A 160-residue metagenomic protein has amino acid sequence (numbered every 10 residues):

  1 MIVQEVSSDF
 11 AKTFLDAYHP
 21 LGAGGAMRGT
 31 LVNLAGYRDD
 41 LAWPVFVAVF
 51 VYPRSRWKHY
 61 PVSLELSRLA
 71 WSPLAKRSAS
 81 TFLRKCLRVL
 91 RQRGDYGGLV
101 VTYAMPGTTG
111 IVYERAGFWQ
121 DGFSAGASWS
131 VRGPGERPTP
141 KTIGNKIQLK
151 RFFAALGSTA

Functional and structural regions predicted by a protein language model:
M1, A155-A160: Short intrinsically disordered terminal tails
M1-A26: Short amphipathic alpha-helix that is part of the acyltransferase structural core
E5, V49-K146, R151: Acyl-donor binding region in acyl/amide transferases
A11, V32, P44-F46, V62 (+1 more regions): A generic secondary-structure signal marking the coil-to-beta-strand transition
L15, G29-A48: Conserved beta-hairpin
P20-G24, W119-F123, T159-A160: Short secondary-structure junctions
G24-G29, D39-L41, K141-G144: A short catalytic or substrate-binding loop motif that flags glycine-/basic-rich loops and adjacent residues that bind
D39-L41, F152-G157: Short loop segments at secondary-structure junctions
